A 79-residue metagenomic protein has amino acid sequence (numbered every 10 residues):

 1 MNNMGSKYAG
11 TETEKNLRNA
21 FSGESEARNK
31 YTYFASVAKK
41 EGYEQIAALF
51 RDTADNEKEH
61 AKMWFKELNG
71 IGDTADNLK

Functional and structural regions predicted by a protein language model:
M1-K79: Non-heme di-metal
